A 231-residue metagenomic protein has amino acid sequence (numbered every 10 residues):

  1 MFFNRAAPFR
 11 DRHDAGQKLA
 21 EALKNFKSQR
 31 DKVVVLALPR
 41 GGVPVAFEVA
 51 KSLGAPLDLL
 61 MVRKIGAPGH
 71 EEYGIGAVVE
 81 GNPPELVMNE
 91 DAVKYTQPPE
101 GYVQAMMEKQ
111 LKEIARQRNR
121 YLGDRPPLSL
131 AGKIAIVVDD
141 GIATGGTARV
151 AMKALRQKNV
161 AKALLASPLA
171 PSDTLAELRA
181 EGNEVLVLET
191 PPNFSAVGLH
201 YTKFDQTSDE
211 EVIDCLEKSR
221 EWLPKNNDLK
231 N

Functional and structural regions predicted by a protein language model:
M1-N231: PRPP-associated nucleotide enzymes
